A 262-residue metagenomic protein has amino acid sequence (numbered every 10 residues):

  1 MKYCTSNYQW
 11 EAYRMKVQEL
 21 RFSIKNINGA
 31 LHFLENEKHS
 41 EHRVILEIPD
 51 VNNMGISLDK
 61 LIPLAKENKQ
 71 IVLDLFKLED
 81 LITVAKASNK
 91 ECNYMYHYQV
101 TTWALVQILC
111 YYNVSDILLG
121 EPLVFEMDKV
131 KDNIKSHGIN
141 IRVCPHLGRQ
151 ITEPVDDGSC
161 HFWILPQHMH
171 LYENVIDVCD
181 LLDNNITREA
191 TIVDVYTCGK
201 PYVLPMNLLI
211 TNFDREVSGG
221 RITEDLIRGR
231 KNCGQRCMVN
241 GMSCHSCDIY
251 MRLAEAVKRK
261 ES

Functional and structural regions predicted by a protein language model:
M1-I108, Y112-S262: Active-site pocket-lining/capping segments in soluble small-molecule metabolic enzymes
